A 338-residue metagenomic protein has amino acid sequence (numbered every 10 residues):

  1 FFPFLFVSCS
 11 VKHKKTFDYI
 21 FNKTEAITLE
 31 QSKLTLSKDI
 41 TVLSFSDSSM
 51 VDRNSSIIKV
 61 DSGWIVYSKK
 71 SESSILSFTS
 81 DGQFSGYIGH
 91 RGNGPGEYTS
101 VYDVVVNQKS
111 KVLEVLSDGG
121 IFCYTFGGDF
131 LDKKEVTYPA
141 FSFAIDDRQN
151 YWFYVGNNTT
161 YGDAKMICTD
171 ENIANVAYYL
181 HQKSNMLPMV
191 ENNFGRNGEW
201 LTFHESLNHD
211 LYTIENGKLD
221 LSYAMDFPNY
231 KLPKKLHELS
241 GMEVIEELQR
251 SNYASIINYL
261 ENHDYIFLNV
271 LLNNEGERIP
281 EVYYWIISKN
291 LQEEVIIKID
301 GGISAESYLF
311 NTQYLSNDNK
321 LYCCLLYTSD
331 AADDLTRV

Functional and structural regions predicted by a protein language model:
K14-V42: Blade/loop signatures of beta-propeller domains
T41-K70: Beta-strand-rich domains and repeat architectures in extracellular enzymes and scaffolds, especially beta-propellers
N54-S55, T99-D103, P139-I145, L187-N192 (+2 more regions): Repeated scaffold domains used in trafficking and secretory/extracellular systems, primarily beta-propellers
G63-S68, K111-L116, N150-G156, G198-E205 (+2 more regions): Short beta-strand elements that form the blades of beta-propeller/WD-repeat-like and other beta-sheet-rich scaffold
F84-Q108: Blade-loop segments of beta-propeller domains
G120-F122, G127-D147, F153-N157, Y178-Q182: Asp-box/WD-like beta-propeller blade repeats and closely related beta-sheet repeat scaffolds
P228-L236, L291-S316: Conserved blade-ending motifs and adjacent loop-strand segments that build the rim/top face of beta-propeller domains
Y327-D334: Conserved small/polar residues in nucleotide/adenosyl-binding loops
